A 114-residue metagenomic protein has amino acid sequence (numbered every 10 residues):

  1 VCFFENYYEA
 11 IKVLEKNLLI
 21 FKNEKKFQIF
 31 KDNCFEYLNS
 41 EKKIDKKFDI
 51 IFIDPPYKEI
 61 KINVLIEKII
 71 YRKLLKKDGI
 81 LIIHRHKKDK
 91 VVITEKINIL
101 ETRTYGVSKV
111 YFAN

Functional and structural regions predicted by a protein language model:
V1-N114: Class I S-adenosyl-L-methionine-dependent methyltransferase catalytic core
